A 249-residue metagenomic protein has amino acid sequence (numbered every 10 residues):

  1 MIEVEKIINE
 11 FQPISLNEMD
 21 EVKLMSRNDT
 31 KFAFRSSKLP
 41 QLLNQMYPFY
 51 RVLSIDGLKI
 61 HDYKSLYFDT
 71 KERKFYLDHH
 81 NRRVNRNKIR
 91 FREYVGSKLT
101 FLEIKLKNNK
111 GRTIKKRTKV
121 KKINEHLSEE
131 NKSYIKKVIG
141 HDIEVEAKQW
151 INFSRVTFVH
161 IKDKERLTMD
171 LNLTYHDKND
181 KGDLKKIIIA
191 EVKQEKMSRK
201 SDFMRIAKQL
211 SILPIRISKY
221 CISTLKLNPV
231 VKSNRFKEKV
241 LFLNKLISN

Functional and structural regions predicted by a protein language model:
M1-N249: Phosphate-end processing signature that detects enzymes handling 5′-triphosphorylated RNA and polyphosphate
